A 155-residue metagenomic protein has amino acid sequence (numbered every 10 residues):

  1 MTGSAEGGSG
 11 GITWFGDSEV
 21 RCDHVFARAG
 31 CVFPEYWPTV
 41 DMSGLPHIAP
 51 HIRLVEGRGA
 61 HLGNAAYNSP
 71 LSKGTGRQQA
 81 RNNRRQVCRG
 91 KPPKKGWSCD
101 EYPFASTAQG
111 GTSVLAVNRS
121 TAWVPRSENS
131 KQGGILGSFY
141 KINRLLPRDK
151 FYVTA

Functional and structural regions predicted by a protein language model:
M1-G96, A105-A155: Nuclease and nuclease-like effector domains acting on nucleic acids or nucleotide cofactors
C99: Short hydrophobic beta-strand that contains or immediately precedes a catalytic carboxylate
